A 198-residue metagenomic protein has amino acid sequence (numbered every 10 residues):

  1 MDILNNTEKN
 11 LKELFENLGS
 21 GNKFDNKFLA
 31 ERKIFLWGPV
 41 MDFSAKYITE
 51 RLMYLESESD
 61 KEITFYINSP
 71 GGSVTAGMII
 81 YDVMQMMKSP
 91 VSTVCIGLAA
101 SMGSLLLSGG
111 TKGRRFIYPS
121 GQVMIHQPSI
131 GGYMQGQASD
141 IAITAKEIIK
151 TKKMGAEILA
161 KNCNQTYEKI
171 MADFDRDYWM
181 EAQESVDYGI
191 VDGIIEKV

Functional and structural regions predicted by a protein language model:
M1-V198: Terminal-region recognition feature
